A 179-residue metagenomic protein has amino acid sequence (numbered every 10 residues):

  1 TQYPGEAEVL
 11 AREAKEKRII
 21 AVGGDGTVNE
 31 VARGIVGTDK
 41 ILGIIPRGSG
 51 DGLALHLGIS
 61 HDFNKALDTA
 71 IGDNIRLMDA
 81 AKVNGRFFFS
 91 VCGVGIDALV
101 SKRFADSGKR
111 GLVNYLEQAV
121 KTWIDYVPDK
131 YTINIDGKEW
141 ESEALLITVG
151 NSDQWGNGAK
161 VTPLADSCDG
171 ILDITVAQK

Functional and structural regions predicted by a protein language model:
T1, R12, G37-I41, I45-L146: Catalytic core of DAGKc-family lipid kinases
T1-I19, N29, R33, K65: ATP/NTP phosphate-donor binding region
A7, D25, I147: Short conserved active-site loop signatures built around small residues
V22-G24, R47, N151: Glycine-rich beta-strand-to-loop/alpha-helix junction loops that act as flexible
T27-N29, G156: Short glycine-rich, flexible loops that bind phosphorylated cofactors or substrates
V31-I35, L55-L57, K160-V161: Short amphipathic alpha-helical segments
I35-T38, D166: Short, conserved loop/helix-junction motifs that constitute active-site signature segments in enzyme catalytic cores
I135-K138, E143-K179: Internal anion-binding site segments
